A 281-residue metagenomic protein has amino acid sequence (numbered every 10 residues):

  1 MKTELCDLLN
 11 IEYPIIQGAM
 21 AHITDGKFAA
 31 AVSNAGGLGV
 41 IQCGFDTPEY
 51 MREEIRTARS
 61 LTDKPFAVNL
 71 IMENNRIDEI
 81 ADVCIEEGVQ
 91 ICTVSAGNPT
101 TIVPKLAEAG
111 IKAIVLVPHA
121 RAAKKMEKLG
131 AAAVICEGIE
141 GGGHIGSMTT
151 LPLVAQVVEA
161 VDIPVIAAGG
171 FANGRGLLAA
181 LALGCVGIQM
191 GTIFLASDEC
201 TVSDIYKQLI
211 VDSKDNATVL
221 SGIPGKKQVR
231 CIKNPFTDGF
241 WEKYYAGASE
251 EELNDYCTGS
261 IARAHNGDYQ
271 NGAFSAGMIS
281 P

Functional and structural regions predicted by a protein language model:
M1-P164, G272: Active-site entrance/lid segments in N-terminal catalytic domains of soluble metabolic enzymes
I23, F171-A172: Residue-level detector of alpha-helix initiation sites
P152-D162, I166, A172-P281: Conserved active-site-proximal phosphate/metal-binding subdomains
